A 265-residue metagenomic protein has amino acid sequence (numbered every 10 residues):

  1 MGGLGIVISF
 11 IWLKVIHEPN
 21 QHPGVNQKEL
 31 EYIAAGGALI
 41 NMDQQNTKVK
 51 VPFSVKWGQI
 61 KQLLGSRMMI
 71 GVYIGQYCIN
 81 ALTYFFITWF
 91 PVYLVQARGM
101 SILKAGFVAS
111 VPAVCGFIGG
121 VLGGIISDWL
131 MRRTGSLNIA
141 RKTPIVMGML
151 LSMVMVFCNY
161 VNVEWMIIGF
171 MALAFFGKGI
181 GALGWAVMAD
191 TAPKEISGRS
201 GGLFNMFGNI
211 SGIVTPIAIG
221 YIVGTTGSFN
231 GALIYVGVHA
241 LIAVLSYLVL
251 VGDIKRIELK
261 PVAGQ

Functional and structural regions predicted by a protein language model:
M1-G2, S101, A140-T143, Y221-H239: A membrane-interface helix-boundary motif in multi-pass transporters
M1-K14, G231-V249: Symmetry-related core transmembrane helices of the 12-TM Major Facilitator Superfamily/SLC fold
W12-N26, V249-K260: Helix-loop junctions on the cytosolic side of multi-pass membrane transporters, especially the intracellular loop
P19-G71, A97: Juxtamembrane intracellular "pre-TM" segments in multi-pass secondary transporters
K61-G123, G181, W185, A189 (+1 more regions): Extracytoplasmic gate region of multi-pass secondary transporters
L94-V95, I126-S127, M131, G220-G227: Interfacial helix-cap and linker-helix signal at transmembrane-aqueous boundaries of multi-pass secondary transporters
G120, A182, A189-T226: A late C-terminal transmembrane helix in Major Facilitator Superfamily
N138-G184: C-terminal transmembrane helical hairpin of 12-TM major facilitator-type secondary transporters
